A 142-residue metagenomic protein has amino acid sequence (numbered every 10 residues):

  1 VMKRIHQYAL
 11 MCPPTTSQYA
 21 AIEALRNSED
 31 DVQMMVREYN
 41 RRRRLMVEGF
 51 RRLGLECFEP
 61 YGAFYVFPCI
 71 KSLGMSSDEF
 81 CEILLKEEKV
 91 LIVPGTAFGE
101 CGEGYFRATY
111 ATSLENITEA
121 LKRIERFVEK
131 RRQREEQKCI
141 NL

Functional and structural regions predicted by a protein language model:
V1-L142: PLP-dependent class I/II
